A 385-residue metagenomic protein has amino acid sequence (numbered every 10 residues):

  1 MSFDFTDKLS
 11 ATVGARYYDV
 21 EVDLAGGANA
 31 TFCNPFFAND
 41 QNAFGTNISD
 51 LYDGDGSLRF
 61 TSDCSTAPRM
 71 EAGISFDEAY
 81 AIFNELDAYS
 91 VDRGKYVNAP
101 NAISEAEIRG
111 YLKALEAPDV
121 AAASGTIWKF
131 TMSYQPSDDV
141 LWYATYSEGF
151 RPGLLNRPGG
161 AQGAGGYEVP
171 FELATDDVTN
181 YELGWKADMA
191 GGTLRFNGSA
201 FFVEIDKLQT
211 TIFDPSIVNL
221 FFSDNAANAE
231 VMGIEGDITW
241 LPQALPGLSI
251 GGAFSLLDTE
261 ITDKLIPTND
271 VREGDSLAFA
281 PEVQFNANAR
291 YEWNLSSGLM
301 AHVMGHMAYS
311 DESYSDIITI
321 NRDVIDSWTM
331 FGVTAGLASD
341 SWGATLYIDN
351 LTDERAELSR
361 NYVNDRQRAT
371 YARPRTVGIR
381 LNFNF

Functional and structural regions predicted by a protein language model:
M1, T126-M132, V169, T179-L183 (+5 more regions): Hydrophobic, lipid-facing positions within transmembrane beta-strands of outer-membrane proteins
S2-D4, K8-G14, V22, T131 (+8 more regions): Membrane-spanning beta-strand positions in outer-membrane beta-barrel proteins
F3, Y17, S124, M132-Q135 (+8 more regions): Residue-level signature of outer-membrane beta-barrel architecture
D7-A11, T193-I205, Q209, F222-I318 (+1 more regions): Gram-negative outer-membrane beta-barrel transporters
E21, P118-T126, A174-D177, A226-M232 (+3 more regions): Short sequence motifs at beta-strands and strand-loop junctions characteristic of Gram-negative outer-membrane
D23-V120, N156-E172, T210-S223, I261-D275 (+2 more regions): Solvent-exposed loop segments that connect transmembrane elements
S133-G159, E172-T239, S255, E260-T262 (+1 more regions): Membrane-embedded beta-barrel scaffold of Gram-negative outer-membrane proteins
E204, M307-I318, G336-F385: C-terminal beta-signal and adjacent terminal beta-strands/loops of Gram-negative outer-membrane beta-barrel proteins
